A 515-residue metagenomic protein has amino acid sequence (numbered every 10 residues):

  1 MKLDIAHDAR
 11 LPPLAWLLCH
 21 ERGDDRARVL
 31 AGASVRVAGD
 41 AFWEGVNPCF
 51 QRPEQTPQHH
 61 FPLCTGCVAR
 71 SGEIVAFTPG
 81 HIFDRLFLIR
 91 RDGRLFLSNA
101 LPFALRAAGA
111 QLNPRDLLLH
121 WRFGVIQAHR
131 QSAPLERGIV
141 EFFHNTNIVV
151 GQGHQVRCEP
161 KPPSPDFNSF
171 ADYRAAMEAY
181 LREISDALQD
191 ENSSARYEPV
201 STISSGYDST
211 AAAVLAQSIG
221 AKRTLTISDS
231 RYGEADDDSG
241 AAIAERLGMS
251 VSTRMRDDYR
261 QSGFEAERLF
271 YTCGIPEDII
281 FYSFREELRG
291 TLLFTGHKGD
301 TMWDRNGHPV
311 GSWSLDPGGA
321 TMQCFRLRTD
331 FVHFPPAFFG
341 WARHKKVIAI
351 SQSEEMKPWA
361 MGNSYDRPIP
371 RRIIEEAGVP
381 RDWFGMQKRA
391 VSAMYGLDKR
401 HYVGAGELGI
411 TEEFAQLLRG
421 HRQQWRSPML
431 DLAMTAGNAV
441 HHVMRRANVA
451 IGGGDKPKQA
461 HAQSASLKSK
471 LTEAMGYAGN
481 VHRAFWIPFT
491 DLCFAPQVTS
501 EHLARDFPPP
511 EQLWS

Functional and structural regions predicted by a protein language model:
M1-Y259: Cysteine-centered catalytic environments shared across enzyme families
V75, Q152, P163-A377, R381 (+4 more regions): ATP-dependent adenylate-handling active sites, centered on carboxylate activation for C-N bond formation
N99-R115, L119-V125, H129, M361-R381 (+2 more regions): Charge-dense polyanion-binding interfaces
A133-G138, A360-G362, M386-K388: Short coil/turn segments at secondary-structure boundaries
A133-P134, S364, W383, G406-T411: Charged/polar, low-hydrophobicity segments characteristic of intrinsically disordered regions and flexible loops
Q155-V156, F384-R389: Short acidic alpha-helical/loop segments enriched in Asp/Glu that coordinate divalent cations
H401-L417: Long, well-structured alpha-helical subdomains associated with metal-dependent extracellular/ecto-lumenal hydrolases
